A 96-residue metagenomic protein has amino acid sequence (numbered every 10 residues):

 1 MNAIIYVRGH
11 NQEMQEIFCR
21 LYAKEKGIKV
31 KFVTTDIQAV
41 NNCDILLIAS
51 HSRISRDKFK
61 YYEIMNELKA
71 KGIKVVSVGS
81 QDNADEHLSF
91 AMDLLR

Functional and structural regions predicted by a protein language model:
M1-R96: Short, structured surface patches at the beginning of a domain
